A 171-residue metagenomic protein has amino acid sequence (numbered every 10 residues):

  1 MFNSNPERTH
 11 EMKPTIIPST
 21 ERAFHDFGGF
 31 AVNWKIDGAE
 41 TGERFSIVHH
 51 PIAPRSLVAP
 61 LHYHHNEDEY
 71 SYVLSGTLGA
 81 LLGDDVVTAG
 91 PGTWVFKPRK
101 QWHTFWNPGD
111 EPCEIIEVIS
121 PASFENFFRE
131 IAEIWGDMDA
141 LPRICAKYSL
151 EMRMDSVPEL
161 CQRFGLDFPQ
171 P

Functional and structural regions predicted by a protein language model:
F2-W34: Extreme N-terminal tail/first-helix region
P18, F24-H25, D84-W102: Short acidic-glycine-tyrosine-enriched beta hairpin
E21-L61, E67-D68: A short glycine-rich, His/Asp/Glu-containing loop-to-beta-strand
F30, T77, D85-V87: Well-ordered beta-strand scaffold positions
H49-A53, Y63-L82, V118-I119: Short, conserved beta-strand element in jelly-roll/cupin
G79, G90, R99-E125: Ligand-binding loop in jelly-roll beta-barrel domains
E114, A122-D139: A hydrophobic, small-residue-rich beta->alpha segment in the mid-to-C-terminal subdomain of diverse proteins
I131-P171: Acidic/histidine-enriched, glycine/proline-rich intrinsically disordered or flexible terminal extensions
